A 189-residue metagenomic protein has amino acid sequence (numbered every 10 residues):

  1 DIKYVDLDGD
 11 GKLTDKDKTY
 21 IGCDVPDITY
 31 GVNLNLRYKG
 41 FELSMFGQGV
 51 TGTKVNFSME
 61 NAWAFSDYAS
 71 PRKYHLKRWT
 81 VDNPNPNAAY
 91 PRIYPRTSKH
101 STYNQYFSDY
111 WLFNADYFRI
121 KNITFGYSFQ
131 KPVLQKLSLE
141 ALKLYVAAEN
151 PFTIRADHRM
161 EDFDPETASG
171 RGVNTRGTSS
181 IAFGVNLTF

Functional and structural regions predicted by a protein language model:
D1-D24, A64, N83-N85: Conserved small-residue
I28, K39-F41, D116, S138-L142 (+1 more regions): Outer-envelope beta-barrel architecture signal
G31-N33, N122-G126, A182-G184: Membrane-embedded beta-strand positions in outer-membrane beta-barrel channels/transporters
Y38-G40, G49-T53, N122, F129 (+2 more regions): Transmembrane beta-strands of outer-membrane beta-barrel pores
G40-S44, P132-V133: Repeated loop/turn-to-beta-strand initiation elements of outer-membrane beta-barrel proteins
M45, L144-V146, V185: Membrane-embedded beta-strand positions of outer-membrane beta-barrel proteins
V50-K143: Extracytoplasmic gating/loop element in the C-terminal half of outer-membrane beta-barrel translocons and assembly
R72, V81-A88, Q105, T153-F189: C-terminal beta-signal and terminal closure region of outer-membrane beta-barrel proteins
